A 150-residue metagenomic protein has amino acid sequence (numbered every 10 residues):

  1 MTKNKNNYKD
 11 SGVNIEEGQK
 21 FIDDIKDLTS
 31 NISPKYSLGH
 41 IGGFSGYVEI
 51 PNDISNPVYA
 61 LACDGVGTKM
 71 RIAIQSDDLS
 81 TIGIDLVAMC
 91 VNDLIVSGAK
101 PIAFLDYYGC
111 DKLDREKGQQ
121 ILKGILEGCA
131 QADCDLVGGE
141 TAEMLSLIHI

Functional and structural regions predicted by a protein language model:
T2-V96, D133, V137, M144-S146: N-terminal glycine-rich phosphate/pyrophosphate-binding loops that anchor nucleotide-derived ligands and cofactors
Q75-S80, G118-L126: A glycine- and small-aliphatic-rich helix-loop capping segment at beta-alpha/alpha-beta transitions that lines
G98-D106, L136-E140: Short beta-strand segments at enzyme active-site cores
Y108-K112, L145: Short, solvent-exposed loop/turn segments at secondary-structure junctions
D111-Q119: Short glycine/threonine-rich loop-to-helix capping motif typified by GTGT followed within a few residues by an Asp-Pro
Q120-A142: A glycine-rich helix N-cap at a beta->alpha junction
H149-I150: Conserved small/polar residues in nucleotide/adenosyl-binding loops
